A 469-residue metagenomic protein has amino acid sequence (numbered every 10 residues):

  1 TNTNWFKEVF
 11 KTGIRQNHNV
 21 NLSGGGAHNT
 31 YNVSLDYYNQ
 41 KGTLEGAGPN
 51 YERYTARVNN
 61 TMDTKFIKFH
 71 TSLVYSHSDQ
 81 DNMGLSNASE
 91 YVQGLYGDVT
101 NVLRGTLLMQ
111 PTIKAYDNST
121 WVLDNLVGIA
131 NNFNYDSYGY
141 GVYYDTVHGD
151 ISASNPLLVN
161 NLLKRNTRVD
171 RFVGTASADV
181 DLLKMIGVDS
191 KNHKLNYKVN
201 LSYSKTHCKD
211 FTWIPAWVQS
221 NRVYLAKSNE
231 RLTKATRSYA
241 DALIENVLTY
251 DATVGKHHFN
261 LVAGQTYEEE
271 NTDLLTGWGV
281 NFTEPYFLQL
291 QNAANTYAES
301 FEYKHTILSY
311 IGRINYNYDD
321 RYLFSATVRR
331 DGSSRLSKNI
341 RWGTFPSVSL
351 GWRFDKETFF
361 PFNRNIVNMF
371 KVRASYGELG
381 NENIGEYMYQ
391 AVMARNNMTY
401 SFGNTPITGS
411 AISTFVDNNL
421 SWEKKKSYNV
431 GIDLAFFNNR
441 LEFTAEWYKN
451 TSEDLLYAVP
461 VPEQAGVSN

Functional and structural regions predicted by a protein language model:
T1, G84-S86, E90-G94, D98 (+1 more regions): Conserved small-residue
T1-A47, L85, A115-N118, V122 (+5 more regions): Residues embedded in well-ordered regular secondary structure
T1-F6, L108, T112, R341 (+1 more regions): Short intrinsically disordered, low-complexity coil segments enriched in acidic
K7-M83, N101, M109-I113, R171-F172 (+1 more regions): Transmembrane beta-barrel wall of Gram-negative outer-membrane proteins
E8-V9, D79, S86-Q93, R364-N368 (+1 more regions): C-terminal beta-signal and adjacent terminal beta-strands/loops of Gram-negative outer-membrane beta-barrel proteins
Q16, N59-K68, S72-H77, V127-I214 (+1 more regions): Extracellular/periplasmic, surface-exposed regions of secreted and cell-surface proteins
L35-N39, P215-A226, P462: A short glycine/small-residue-enriched secondary-structure motif
